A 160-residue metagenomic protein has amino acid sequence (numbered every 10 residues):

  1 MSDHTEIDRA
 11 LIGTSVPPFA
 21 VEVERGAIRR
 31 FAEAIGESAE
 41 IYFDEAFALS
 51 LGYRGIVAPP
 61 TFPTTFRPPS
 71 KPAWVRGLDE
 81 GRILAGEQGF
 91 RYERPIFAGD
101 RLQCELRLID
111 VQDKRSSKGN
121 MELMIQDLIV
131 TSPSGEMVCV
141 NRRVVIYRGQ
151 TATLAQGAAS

Functional and structural regions predicted by a protein language model:
M1-E87, A152-S160: Hot-dog-fold acyl-thioester-processing enzymes
M1-I7, P95-S160: HotDog/MaoC-like acyl-thioester-processing domains
P63, P69-K71, F90-R91, F97 (+1 more regions): A short acidic, glycine/proline-enriched capping/turn motif at secondary-structure boundaries, especially helix N-cap
A85-R91, V145: A beta-strand/beta-hairpin structural motif
